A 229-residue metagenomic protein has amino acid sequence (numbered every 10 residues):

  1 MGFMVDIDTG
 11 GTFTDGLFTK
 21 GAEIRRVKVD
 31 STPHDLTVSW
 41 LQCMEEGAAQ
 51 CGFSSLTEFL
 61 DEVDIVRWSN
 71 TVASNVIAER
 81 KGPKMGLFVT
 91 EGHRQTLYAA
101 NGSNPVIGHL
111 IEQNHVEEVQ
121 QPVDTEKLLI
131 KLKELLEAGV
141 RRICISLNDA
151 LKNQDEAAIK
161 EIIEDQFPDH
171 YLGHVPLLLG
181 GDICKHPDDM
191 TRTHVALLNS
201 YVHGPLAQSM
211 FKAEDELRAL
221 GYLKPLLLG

Functional and structural regions predicted by a protein language model:
M1-G229: N-terminally biased helix-coil "hinge/interface" segments that flank
